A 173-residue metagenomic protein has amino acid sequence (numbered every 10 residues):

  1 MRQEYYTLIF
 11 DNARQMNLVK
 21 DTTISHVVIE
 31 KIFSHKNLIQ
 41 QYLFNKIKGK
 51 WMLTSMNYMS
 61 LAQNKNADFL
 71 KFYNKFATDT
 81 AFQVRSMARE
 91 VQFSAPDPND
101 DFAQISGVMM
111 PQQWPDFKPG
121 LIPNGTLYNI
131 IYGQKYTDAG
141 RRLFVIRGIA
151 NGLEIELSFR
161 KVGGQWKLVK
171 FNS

Functional and structural regions predicted by a protein language model:
M1, M16, M52, M56-M59 (+2 more regions): Detector for methionine-enriched segments
M1-N37, D97, D101-L153: Surface-exposed, charged secondary-structure patches
A13, D79-T80, S94-P96, E156 (+1 more regions): Generic ordered-secondary-structure signal
V27-N64, G152-S173: Short beta-strand edge/turn micro-motifs at domain boundaries
K46-R85, F93-Q104: Surface-exposed beta-loop interaction hotspot
L61, S86-R89, I130-K135: Extended alpha-helical surfaces
A88, S94, T126, E156-S158 (+1 more regions): Generic alpha-helix signal with a bias toward terminal, lower-confidence helices and secondary-structure junctions
